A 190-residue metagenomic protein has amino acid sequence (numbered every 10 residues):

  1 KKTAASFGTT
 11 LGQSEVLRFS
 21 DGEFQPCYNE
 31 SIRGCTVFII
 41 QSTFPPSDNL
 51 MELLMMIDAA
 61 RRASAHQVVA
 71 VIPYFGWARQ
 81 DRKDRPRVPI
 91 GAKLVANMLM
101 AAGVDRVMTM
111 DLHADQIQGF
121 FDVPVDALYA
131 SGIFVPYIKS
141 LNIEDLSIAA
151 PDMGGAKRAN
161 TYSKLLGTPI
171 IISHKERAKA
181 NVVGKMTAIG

Functional and structural regions predicted by a protein language model:
K1-G190: PRPP-associated nucleotide enzymes
